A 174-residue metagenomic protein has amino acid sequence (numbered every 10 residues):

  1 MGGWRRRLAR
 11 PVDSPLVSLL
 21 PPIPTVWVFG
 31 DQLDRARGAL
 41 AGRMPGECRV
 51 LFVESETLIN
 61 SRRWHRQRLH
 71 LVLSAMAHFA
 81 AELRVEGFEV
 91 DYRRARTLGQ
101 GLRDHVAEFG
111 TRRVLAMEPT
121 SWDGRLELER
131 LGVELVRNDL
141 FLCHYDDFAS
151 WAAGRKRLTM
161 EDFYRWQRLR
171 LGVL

Functional and structural regions predicted by a protein language model:
L8-P24, F29-G42, N138, D146-V173: N-terminal donor/sugar-recognition subdomains of glycan-related enzymes, prototypically the membrane-proximal stem
P11-R93: N-terminal beta-strand-loop-alpha-helix module at the start of alpha/beta ligand-binding or catalytic domains
D31, S55, A95-R96, P119-S121 (+1 more regions): An acidic- and aromatic-residue-enriched active-site/binding cleft used to recognize and process polar
R63-E108, R113, E118-L126, R155: N-terminal Rossmann-like or analogous alpha/beta NTP/dinucleotide-binding catalytic cores that position adenine
G101-L174: Beta-rich, aromatic/charged-enriched effector core domains that present basic-aromatic interfaces for binding
